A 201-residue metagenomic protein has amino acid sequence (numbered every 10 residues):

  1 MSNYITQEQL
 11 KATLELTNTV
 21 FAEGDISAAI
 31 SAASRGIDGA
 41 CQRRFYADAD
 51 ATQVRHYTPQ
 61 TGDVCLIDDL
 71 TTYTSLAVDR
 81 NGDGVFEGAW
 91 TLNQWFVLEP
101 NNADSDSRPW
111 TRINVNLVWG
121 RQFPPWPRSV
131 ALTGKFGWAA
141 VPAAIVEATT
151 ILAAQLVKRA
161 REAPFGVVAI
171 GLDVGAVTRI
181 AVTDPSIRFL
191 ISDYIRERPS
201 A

Functional and structural regions predicted by a protein language model:
M1-A201: Divalent metal-cofactor coordination and adjacent catalytic microenvironments
